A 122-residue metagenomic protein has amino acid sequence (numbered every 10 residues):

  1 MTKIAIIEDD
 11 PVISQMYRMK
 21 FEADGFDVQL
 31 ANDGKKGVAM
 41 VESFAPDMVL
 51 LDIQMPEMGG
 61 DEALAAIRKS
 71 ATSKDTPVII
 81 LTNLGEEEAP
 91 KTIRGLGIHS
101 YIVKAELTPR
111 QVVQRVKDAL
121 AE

Functional and structural regions predicted by a protein language model:
E8: Conserved acidic carboxylate
Q15-A23: Charged docking surfaces used in two-component/phosphorelay signaling
L30-A39, G60: Helix N-cap/capping motif at the beta->alpha junctions
A39, D61-K74: Short amphipathic alpha-helix used as the core "switch/output" element in two-component signaling
F44-L50: Active-site beta3 strand of CheY-like receiver
D52, T82: Active-site residues of response regulator receiver
M55: Receiver (REC) domain active-site loop signature in two-component systems and cognate sites in sensor histidine kinases
